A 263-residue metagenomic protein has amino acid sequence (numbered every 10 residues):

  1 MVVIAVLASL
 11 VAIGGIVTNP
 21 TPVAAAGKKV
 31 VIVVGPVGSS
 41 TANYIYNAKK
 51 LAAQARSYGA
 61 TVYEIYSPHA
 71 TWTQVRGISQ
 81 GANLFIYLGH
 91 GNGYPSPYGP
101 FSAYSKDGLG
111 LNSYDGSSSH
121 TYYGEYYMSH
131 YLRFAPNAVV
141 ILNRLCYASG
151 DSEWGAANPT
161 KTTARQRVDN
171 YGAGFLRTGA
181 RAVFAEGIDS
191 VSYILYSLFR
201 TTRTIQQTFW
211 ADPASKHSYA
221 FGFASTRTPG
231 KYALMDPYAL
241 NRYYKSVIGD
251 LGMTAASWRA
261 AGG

Functional and structural regions predicted by a protein language model:
M1-L10: Sec-dependent N-terminal signal peptides
S9-P22: C-terminal segment of classical bacterial N-terminal signal peptides
V23-A24, G263: Low-complexity, Pro/Thr/Ser/Gly/Ala-rich linker/spacer regions in secreted, extracellular modular proteins
A26-S113, T162, Q166, N170: A domain-level signal for caspase-like cysteine endopeptidase catalytic cores and their zymogen-processing architecture
V33-G38, I65-P68, Y87-G91, N143-A148 (+3 more regions): Active-site-proximal beta-strand/loop segments in catalytic clefts of secreted hydrolases
A55, G59, A82, I86-G89 (+4 more regions): Sec/Tat-exported extracytoplasmic proteins
Y94-R181: Cysteine protease catalytic core and zymogen-processing segment of caspase-like enzymes
S149-G263: Active-site-proximal C-terminal subdomain of hydrolase catalytic domains
